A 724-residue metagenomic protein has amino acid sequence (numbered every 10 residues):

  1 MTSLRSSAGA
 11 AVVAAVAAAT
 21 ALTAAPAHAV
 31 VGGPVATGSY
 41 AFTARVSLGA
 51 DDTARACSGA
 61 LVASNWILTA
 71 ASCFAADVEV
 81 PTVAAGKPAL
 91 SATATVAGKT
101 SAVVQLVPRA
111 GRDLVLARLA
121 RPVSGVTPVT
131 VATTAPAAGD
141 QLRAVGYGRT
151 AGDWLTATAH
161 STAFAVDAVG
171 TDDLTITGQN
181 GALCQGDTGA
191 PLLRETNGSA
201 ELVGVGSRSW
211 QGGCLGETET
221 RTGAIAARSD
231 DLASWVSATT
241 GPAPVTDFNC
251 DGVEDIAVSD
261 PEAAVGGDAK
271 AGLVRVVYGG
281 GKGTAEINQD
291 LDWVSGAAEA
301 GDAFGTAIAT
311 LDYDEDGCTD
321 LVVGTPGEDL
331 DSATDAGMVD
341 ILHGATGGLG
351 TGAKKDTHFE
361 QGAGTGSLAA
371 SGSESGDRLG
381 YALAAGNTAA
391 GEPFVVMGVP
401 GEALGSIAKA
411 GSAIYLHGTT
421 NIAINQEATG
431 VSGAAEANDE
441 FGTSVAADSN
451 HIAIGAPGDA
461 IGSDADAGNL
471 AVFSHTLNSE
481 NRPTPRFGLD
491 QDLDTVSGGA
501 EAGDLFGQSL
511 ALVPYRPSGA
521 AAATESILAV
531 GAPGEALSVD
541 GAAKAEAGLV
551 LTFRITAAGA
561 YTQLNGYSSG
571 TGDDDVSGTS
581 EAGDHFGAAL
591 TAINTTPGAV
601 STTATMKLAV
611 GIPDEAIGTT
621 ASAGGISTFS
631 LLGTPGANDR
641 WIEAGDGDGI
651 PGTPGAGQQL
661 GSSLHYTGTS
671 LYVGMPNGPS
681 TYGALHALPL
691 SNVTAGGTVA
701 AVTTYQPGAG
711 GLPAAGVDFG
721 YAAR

Functional and structural regions predicted by a protein language model:
M1-A29, T239: Secretory targeting and sorting signals
V30-S39, A50-D52, V80-S124: Conserved catalytic-core segment of clan PA serine endopeptidases
A36, A44, L61-I67, A71 (+2 more regions): C-terminal subregion of chymotrypsin/trypsin-like serine protease catalytic domains
G38-A84, Q105: Catalytic histidine site
W66-A71, A138-T150, G178, T188-G213 (+5 more regions): Active-site-proximal beta-strands of protease catalytic cores
T100, A110-A182, G186, T220-T222 (+1 more regions): Chymotrypsin/trypsin-fold serine protease catalytic domain
A238-V245, L273-A303, I341-D377, S412-D439 (+5 more regions): Blade-edge motifs of beta-propeller repeat domains
T239-V253, S259, G305-C318, G380-V396 (+6 more regions): Beta-propeller blade termini
